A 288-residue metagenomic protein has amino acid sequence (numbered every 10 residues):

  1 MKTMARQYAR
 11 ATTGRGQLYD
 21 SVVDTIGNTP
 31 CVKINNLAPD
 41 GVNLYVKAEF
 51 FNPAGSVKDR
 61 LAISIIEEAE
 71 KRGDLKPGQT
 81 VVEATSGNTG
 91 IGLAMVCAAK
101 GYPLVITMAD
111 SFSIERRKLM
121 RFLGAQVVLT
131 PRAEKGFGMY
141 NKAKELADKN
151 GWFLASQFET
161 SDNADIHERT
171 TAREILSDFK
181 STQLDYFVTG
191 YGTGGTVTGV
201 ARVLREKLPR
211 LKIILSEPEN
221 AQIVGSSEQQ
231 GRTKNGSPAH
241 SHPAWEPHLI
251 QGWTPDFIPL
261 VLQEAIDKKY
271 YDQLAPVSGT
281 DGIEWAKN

Functional and structural regions predicted by a protein language model:
A5-Q79: Positively charged, low-complexity intrinsically disordered leader regions
G14, I26-N28, Y140, E206-N288: Active-site/ligand-binding loops adjacent to catalytic centers
T29, K47-E49, I65, T85 (+9 more regions): Fold-independent oxyanion-binding glycine-rich loops and adjacent beta-strand/coil segments at enzyme active sites
N52-A54, E134-G136, S161-D165: Short, small-residue-enriched loops and turns at beta-alpha junctions that line or gate enzyme active sites
E67-D74, I91-P103, R121-F122, A201-L208: Alpha-helix C-terminal capping segments
T80, T89-L146, E219, I223-P238 (+1 more regions): Active-site-proximal loop->helix
N150-G195, G199-V203, E264-K268, D272 (+1 more regions): Active-site/ligand-binding-proximal alpha/beta "capping" segment
